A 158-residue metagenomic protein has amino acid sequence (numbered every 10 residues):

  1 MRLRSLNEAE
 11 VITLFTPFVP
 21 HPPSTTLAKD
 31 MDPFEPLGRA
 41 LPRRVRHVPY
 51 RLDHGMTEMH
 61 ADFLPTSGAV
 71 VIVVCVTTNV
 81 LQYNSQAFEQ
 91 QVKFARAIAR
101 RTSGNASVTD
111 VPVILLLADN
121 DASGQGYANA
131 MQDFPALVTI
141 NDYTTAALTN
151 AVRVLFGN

Functional and structural regions predicted by a protein language model:
M1-N158: C-terminal non-catalytic regions of proteins with extracellular/luminal or membrane-system context
